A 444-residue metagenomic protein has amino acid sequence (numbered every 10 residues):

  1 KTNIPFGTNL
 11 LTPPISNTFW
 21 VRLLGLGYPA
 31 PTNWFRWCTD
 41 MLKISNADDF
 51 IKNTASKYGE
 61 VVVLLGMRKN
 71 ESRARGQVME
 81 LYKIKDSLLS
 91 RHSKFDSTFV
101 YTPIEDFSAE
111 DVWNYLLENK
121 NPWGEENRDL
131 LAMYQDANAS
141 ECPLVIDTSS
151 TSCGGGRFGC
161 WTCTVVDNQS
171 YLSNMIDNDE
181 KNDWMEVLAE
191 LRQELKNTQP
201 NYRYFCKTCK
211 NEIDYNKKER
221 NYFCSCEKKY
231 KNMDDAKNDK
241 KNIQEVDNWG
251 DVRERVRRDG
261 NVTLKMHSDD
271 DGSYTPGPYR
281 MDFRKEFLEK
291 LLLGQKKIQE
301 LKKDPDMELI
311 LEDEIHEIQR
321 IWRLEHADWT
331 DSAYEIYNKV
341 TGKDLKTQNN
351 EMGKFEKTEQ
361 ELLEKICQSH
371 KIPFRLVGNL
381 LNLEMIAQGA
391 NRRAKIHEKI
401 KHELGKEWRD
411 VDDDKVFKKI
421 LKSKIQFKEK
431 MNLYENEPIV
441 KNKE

Functional and structural regions predicted by a protein language model:
K1-E359, Q368-E444: Nucleotide-activated chemistry modules centered on ATP-dependent adenylation/adenylyltransferase
L363: Generic structural marker for isolated residues within well-ordered, non-membrane alpha-helices of soluble domains
